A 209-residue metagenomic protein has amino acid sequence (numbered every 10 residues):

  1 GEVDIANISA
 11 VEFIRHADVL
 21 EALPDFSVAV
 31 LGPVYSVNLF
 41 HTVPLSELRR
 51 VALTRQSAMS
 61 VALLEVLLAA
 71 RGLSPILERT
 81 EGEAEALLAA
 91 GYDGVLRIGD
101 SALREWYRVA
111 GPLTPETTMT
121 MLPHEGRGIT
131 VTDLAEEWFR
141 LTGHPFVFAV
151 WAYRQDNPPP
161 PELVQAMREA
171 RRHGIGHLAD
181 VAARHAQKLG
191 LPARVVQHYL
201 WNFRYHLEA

Functional and structural regions predicted by a protein language model:
G1-R49, R55-V61: Short, glycine-/small- and polar/acidic-enriched structural segments that line small-molecule recognition paths
E21, I76-L77, T130: Conserved beta-strand segments of alpha/beta enzyme cores
E21-A22, V66-L67, A110-P112: Short, glycine/charged-enriched secondary-structure capping and boundary segments
Y35-D93, I98-R104: Bilobed "Venus flytrap"/periplasmic-binding protein-like clamshell domains and structurally analogous long
V61, L178-A179, P192-V196: Alpha-helix initiation and N-capping motif
L73-T80, P161, G190-Y199: Short, surface-exposed acidic
T80-R184: Pocket-lining segment of extracytoplasmic ligand-binding domains
A102, W106, R184-A209: An extracytoplasmic/periplasmic, membrane-proximal ligand-sensing/linker region
